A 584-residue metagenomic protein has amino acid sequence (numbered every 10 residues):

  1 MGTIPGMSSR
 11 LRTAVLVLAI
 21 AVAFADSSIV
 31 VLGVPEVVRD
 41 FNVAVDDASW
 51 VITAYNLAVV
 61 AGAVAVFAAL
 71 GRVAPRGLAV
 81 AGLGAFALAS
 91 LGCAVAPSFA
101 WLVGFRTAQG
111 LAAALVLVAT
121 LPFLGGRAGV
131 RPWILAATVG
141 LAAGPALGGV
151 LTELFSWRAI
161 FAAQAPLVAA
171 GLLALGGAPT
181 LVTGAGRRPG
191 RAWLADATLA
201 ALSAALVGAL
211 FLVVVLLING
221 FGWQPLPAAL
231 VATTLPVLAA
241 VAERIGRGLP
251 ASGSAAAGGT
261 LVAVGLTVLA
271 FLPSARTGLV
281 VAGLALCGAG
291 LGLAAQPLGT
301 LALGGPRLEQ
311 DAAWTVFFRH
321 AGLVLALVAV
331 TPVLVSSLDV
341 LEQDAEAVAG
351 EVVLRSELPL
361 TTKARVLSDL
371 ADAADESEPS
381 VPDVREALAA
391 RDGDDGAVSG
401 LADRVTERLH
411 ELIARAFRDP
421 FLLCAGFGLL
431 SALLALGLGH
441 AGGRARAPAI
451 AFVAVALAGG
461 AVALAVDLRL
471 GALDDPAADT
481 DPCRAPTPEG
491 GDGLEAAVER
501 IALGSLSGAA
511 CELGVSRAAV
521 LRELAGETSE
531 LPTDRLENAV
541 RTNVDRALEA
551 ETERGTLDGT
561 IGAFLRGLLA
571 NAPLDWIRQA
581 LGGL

Functional and structural regions predicted by a protein language model:
I4-S9, A204, T361-A454: Transmembrane-helix exit segments and adjacent C-terminal regions of multi-pass membrane proteins
S8-V34, V45-D46, V51-Y55, V60 (+8 more regions): 12-transmembrane solute porter fold
D40, G84-P97, T260-S274: C-terminal ends and interior cores of transmembrane alpha-helices in multi-pass membrane transporters/permeases
D40-N42, A74, V95-W101, F155-S156 (+2 more regions): Helix-breaking motifs and short loop linkers at transmembrane-helix boundaries and internal kinks in secondary membrane
A61-A100: Conserved MFS/SLC helix-loop-helix module at the cytosolic interface between two early adjacent transmembrane helices
A85, A89-G92, A100-Q109, G265 (+1 more regions): Paired small-residue
L121, A165-A185, S431-H440: C-terminal membrane-cytosol helix-exit motif in multi-pass small-molecule transporters
W133-A174: Helix-loop-helix hairpin linking two adjacent transmembrane segments in secondary transporters
